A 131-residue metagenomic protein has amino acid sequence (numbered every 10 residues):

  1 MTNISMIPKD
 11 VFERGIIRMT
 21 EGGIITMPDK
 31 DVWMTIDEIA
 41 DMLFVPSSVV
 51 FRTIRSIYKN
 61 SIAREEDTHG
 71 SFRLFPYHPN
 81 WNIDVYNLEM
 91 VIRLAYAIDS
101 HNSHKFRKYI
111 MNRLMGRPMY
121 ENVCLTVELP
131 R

Functional and structural regions predicted by a protein language model:
M1-E38, M42-S47, L74-R131: Positively charged, aromatic-accented nucleic-acid-binding surfaces
L43, N60-S61: Residues at alpha-helix termini
S48-R52: Key DNA-contact positions within bacterial/archaeal DNA-binding proteins
T53, I57: Residues in the recognition helix of alpha-helical DNA-binding motifs
K59-N60, M111: Short, charged/polar low-complexity linear motifs in solvent-exposed/disordered segments
I62-P79: Short Lys/Arg-enriched helix C-cap and helix-to-coil transition segments that create basic nucleic-acid-contact patches
